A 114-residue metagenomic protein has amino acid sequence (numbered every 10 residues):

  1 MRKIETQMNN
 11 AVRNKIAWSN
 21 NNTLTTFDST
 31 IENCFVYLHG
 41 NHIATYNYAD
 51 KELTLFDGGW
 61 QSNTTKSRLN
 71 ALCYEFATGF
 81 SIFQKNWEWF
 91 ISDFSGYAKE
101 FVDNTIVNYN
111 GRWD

Functional and structural regions predicted by a protein language model:
M1-D114: Terminal leader/tail segments of proteins
